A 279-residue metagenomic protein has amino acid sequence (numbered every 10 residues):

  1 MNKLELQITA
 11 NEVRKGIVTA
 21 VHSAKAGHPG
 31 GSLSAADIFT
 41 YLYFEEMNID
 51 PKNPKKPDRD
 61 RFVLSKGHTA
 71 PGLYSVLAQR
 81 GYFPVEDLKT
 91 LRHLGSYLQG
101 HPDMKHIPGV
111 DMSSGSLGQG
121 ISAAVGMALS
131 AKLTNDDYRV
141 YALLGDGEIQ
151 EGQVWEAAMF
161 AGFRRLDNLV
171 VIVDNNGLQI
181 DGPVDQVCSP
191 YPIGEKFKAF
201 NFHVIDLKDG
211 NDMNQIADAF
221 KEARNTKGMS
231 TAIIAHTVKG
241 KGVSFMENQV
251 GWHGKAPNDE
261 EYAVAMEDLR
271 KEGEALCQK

Functional and structural regions predicted by a protein language model:
M1-V13: N-terminal hydrophobic or amphipathic helices/low-complexity stretches enriched in small/hydrophobic/Pro/Gly
A10-A26, D174-N176: N-terminal capping segment at the start of a domain
I17-V21, S32-F163: Cofactor-binding active-site loop characterized by glycine-rich and histidine/acidic residues
H68-T69, L73, N176-G177, T237-G240: Glycine-rich beta-alpha junction loops
R80, V187, E247-G251: Short secondary-structure boundary/capping segments
G109, S113-S116, I121-N225: Thiamine diphosphate
M213, A217-K279: Glycine/aspartate-rich loop-and-adjacent alpha/beta segment that forms the canonical ThDP
